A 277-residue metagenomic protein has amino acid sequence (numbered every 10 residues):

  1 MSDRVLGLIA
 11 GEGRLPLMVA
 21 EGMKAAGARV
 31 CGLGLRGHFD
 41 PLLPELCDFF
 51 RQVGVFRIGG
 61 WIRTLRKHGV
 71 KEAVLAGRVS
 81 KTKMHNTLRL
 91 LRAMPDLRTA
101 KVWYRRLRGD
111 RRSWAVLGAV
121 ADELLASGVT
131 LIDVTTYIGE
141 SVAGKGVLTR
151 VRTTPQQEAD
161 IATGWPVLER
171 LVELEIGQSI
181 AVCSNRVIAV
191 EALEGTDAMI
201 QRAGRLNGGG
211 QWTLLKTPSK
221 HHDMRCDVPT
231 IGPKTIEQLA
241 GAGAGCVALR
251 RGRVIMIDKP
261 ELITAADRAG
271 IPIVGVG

Functional and structural regions predicted by a protein language model:
S2-L35: N-terminal basic/disordered segments at the start of proteins
S2-V5, A26-R29, C47, H68-K71 (+6 more regions): Short coil/turn connectors at secondary-structure junctions
L8-A10, C31-L33, A73-A76, L131-T135 (+5 more regions): General beta-strand structural signal in soluble alpha/beta enzymes
E12, R78-K81, R186, S219-K220: Short glycine-rich anion-binding loops that position phosphate/pyrophosphate groups of nucleotides and phosphorylated
M23-A25, G37, W114, T130 (+1 more regions): Conserved mixed alpha/beta catalytic, RNA-binding, or beta-rich assembly cores of soluble enzyme, regulatory
R36-F56, G60, K67-V70, R92-P95 (+2 more regions): Feature captures the catalytic cores and cofactor-binding loops of soluble hydro-lyases/lyases that act on carboxylate
G54-G59, E72, A76-H85: Long amphipathic alpha-helical segments
L90-T149: Hydrophobic alpha-helical segments and helix pairs
